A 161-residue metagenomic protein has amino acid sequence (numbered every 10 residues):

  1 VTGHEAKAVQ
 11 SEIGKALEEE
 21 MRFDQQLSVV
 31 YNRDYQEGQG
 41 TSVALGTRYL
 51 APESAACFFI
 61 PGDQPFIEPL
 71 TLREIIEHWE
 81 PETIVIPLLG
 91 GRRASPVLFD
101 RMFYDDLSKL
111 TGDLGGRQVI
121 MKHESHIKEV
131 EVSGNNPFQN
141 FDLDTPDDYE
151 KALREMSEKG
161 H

Functional and structural regions predicted by a protein language model:
V1-G62, F66-R93, S125-G134, R154: Nucleotide and nucleotide-moiety/phosphate-recognizing core
E53, L107-L110: A polyampholytic, Gly/Pro-enriched intrinsically disordered region
G62, A94, D106, F138-Q139: Short, flexible active-site loop motifs that bind/organize anionic cofactors or intermediates
L72, F103-L107, Y149: A generic structural signal for short hydrophobic patches within well-formed alpha-helices
S95-F99, F141-L143: Short glycine- and hydrophobic/aromatic-rich loop-to-beta-strand nucleating segment in the catalytic cores
K109-H161: Conserved alpha/beta core of the MobA/IspD/sugar-nucleotide pyrophosphorylase nucleotidyltransferase superfamily
